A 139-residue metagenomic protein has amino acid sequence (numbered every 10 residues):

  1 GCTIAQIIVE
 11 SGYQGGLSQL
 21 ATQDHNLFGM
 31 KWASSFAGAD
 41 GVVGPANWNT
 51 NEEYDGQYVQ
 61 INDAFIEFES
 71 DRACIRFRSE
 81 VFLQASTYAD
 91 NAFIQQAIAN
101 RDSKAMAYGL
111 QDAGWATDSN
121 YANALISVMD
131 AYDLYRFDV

Functional and structural regions predicted by a protein language model:
G1-V139: Catalytic cores of secreted/periplasmic lytic hydrolases that degrade extracellular macromolecules
